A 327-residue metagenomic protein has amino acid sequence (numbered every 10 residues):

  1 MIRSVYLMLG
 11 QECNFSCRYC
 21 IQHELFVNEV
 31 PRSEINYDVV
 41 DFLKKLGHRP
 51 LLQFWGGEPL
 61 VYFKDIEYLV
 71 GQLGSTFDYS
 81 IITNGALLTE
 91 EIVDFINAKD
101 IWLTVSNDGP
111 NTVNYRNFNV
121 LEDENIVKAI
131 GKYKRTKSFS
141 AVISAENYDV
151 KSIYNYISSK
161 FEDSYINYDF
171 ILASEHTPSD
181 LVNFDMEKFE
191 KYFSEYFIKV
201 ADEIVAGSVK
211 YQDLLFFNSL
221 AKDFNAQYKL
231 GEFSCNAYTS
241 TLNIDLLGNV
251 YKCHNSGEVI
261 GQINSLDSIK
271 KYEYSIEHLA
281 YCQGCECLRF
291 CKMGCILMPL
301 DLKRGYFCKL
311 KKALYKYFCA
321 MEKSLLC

Functional and structural regions predicted by a protein language model:
M1-I35: Canonical Radical SAM [4Fe-4S] cluster-binding loop centered on the CxxxCxxC motif and its immediate flanking residues
L9-S16, E58, Y238, C282-G284 (+1 more regions): Cysteine-centered iron-sulfur cluster-binding motifs in ferredoxin-type domains/subunits of redox enzymes
C13, I81, G248: Conserved, mostly hydrophobic/aromatic
F15, T112, M293: Glycine-centered loop/turn positions within well-structured domains that cap or flank conserved ligand/cofactor-binding
F26, Y37-W55, Y62-E175, L181: Radical SAM/AdoMet-radical enzyme domain recognition
E29, E34, Y115-A237, T241-L247 (+1 more regions): Radical SAM enzyme [4Fe-4S]-AdoMet core and its adjacent flexible, acidic and glycine-rich loops/tails across
E232, N249-V250, H254-C327: Flexible mid-to-C-terminal extensions adjoining Fe-S/redox cofactors in radical SAM and related proteins
